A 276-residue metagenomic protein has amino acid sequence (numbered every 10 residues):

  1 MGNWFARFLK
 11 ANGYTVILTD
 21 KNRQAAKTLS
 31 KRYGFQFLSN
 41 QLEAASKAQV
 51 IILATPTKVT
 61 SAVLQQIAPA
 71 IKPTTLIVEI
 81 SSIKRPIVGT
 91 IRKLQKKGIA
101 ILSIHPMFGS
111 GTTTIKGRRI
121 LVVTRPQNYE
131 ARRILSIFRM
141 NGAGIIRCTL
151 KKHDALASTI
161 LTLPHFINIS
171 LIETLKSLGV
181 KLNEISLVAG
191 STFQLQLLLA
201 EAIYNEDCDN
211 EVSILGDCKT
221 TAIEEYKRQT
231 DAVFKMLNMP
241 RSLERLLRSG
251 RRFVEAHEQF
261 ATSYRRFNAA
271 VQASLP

Functional and structural regions predicted by a protein language model:
M1-F37: NAD(P)+-binding Rossmann beta1-loop-alpha1 motif at the extreme N-terminus of oxidoreductases
G13, A48, T74, G117-R118 (+1 more regions): Short, well-ordered alpha-helix to beta-strand connector turns
Q36-Q41, I146-L150: Short acidic-hydrophobic, aromatic-tinged amphipathic segments that line or gate anion-handling sites
N40-L94: Rossmann-fold NAD(P) dinucleotide-binding segment
I83-I87, I91-D154: Rossmann-fold dinucleotide-binding core
R118, H153-L182, S186-N205: Active-site-proximal catalytic alpha-helix in oxidoreductases
E184-S263: Interdomain hinge/lid region at the active-site interface of Rossmann-like NAD(P)-dependent oxidoreductases
A256-P276: Composition-driven low-complexity repeats that form or flank extended alpha-helical/coiled-coil segments
